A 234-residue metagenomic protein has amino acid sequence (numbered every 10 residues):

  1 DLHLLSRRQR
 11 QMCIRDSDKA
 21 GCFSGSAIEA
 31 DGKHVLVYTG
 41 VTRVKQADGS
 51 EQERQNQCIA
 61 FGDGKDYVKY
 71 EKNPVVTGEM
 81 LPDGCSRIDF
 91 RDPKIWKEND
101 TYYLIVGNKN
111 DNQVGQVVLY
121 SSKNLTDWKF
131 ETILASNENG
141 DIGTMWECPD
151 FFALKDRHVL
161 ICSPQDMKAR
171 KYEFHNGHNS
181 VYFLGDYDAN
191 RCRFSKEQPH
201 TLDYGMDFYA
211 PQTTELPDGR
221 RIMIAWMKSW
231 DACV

Functional and structural regions predicted by a protein language model:
D1-I14: Single conserved hydrophobic/aromatic residue that forms the stacking wall/gate of nucleotide- or nucleobase-binding
R8-Q11, V68-T77, K129-A135, F194-H200: Beta-propeller fold detector
R15-C22, M80-F90, G140-W146, Y204-D207: Short glycine-/Asp-/Thr-/Trp-enriched loop segments that recur within the blades of beta-propeller repeat domains
G21, Q113-Q116, S122, W128 (+3 more regions): Conserved structured core elements
S24-S50, Q57-A60, V75-T77, C85-N112 (+6 more regions): Hydrophobic core segments of beta-strands in well-ordered, beta-rich domains
E53-G64, V117-L125, H175-A189, V234: Beta-propeller blade signature
H158-V234: Extended catalytic-interface subdomain
